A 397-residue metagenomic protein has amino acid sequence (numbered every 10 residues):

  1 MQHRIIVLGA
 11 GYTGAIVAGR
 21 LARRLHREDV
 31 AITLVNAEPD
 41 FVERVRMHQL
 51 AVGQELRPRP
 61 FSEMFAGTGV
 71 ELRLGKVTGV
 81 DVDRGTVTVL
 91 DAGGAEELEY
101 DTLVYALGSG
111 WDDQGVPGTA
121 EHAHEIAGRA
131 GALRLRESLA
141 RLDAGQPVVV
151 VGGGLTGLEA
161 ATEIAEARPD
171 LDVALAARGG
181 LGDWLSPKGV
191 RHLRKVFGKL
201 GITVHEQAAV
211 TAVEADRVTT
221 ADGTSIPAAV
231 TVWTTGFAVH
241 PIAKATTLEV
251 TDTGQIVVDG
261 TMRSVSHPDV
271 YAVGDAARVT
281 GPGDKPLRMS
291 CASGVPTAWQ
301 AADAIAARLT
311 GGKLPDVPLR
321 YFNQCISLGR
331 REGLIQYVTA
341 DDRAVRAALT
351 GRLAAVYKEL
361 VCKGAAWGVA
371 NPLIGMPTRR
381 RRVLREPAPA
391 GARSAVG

Functional and structural regions predicted by a protein language model:
M1-E71, E159-P187, V232, V396-G397: Beta1-alpha1 glycine-rich phosphate/pyrophosphate-binding loop at the start of Rossmann-like nucleotide-binding domains
M1-G14, D40-E55, A106, E121-G157 (+1 more regions): Conserved N-terminal glycine/acidic-rich loop preference
M1-R4, G69-P147, V232: FAD-binding core/adjacent interface of flavoenzyme oxidoreductases
T13, G108-W111, F237-A238, R331: Short glycine-rich anion-binding loops that position phosphate/pyrophosphate groups of nucleotides and phosphorylated
A18, A292-L319: Internal hydrophobic alpha-helix adjacent to the cofactor/substrate pocket in enzyme cavities
L72-T86, L98, A167-G260: A Rossmann-like FAD-binding core segment of flavoenzymes
E121-A144, S225-V230, T234-P296: FAD-site-proximal beta/loop scaffold in flavoenzymes
R330-G397: C-terminal auxiliary extensions adjacent to catalytic cores
